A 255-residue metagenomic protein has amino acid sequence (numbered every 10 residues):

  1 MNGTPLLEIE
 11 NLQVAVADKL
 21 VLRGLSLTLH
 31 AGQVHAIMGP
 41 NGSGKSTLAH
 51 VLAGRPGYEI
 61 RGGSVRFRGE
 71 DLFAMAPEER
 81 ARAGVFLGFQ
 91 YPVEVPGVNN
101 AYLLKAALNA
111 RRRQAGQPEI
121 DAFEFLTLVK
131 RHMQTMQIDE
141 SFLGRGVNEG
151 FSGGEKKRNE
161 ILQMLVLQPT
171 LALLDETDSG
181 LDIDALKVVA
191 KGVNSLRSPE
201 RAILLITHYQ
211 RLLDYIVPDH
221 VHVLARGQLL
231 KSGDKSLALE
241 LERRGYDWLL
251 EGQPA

Functional and structural regions predicted by a protein language model:
L7-I9, L22-G24: Conserved structural motif at the start of ABC-family nucleotide-binding domains
K19-L20, E79, K187: Short coil-to-beta microelement around the adenine-binding A-loop and adjacent beta1/P-loop entry of ABC ATPase
M38-P40: The feature captures the beta-strand-to-loop junction immediately N-terminal to the Walker
S64-R80, N148: ABC ATPase NBD Q-loop/coupling interface
V93-P169: ABC-family P-loop ATPase nucleotide-binding domains
E176-T177, D184: Walker B catalytic motif
H220, L224, Q228-E251: Conserved beta-strand-loop-alpha-helix hinge in the C-terminal portion of ABC ATPase nucleotide-binding domains
